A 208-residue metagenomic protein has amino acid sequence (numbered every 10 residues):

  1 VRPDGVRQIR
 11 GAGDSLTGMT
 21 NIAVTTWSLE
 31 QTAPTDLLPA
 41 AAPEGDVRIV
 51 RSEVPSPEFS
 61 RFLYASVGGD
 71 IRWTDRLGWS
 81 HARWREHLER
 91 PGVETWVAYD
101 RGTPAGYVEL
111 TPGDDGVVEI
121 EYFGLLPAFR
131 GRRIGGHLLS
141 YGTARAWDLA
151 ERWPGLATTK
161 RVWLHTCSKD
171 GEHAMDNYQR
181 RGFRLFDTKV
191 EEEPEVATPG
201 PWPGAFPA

Functional and structural regions predicted by a protein language model:
G5-E53: Acyl-donor-binding surface of acyltransferase catalytic domains
V24-L29, R184-P201: Conserved catalytic-core motifs of GNAT/GCN5-like acyltransferases
A41-R76, G204-A208: Short amphipathic alpha-helix that is part of the acyltransferase structural core
W79, L88-T95, Y99-D100, P104-L125: A conserved beta-strand-loop-helix scaffold within acyl/acetyltransferase catalytic domains
V117, R161-W163: Structural preference for beta-strand elements that scaffold enzyme active sites
L125, G131-D148, M175-R180: Conserved acetyl-CoA-binding loop-helix of GNAT-fold acetyltransferases
R130, A146, L156, W163-M175 (+1 more regions): Conserved beta-strand-loop-alpha-helix junction that forms the acyl-donor binding cleft
E151-A157: Intrinsically disordered, low-complexity Ser/Thr- and acidic-rich flexible linkers and loops, especially at boundaries
